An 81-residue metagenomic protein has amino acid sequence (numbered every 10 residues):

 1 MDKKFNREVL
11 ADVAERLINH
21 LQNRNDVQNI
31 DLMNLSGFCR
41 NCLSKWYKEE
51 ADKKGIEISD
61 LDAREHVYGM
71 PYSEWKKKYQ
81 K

Functional and structural regions predicted by a protein language model:
D2-K81: Domain-level signature for proteins that mediate thiol-based redox and metal-cofactor handling
